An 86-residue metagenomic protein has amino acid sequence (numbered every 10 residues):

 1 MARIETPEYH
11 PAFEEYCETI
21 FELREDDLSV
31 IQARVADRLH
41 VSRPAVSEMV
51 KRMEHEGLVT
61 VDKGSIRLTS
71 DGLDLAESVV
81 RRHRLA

Functional and structural regions predicted by a protein language model:
R3-V41: N-terminal helix-turn-helix DNA-binding core of bacterial DNA-binding proteins
P44: Key DNA-contact positions within bacterial/archaeal DNA-binding proteins
V50-K51: Short, hydrophobic-biased segments on the C-terminal half of alpha helices that form "recognition helices"
E54-G64: A short, conserved structural fragment
G64-R82: Basic, amphipathic "hinge/linker" alpha-helix immediately C-terminal to the N-terminal HTH DNA-binding motif
R84-A86: Amphipathic alpha-helical dimerization/coiled-coil segments that flank or bridge DNA-binding/regulatory modules
